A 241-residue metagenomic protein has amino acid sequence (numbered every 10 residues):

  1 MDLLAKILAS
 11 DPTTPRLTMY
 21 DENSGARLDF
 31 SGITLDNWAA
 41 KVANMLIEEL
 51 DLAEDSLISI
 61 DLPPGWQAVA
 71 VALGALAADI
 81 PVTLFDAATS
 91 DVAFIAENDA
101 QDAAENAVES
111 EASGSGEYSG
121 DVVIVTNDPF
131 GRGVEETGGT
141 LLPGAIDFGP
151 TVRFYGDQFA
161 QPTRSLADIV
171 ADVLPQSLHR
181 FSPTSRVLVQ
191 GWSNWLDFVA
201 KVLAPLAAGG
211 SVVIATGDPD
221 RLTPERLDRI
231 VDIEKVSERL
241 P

Functional and structural regions predicted by a protein language model:
M1-T18: A short N-terminal helical cap/helix-turn-helix that marks the beginning of AMP-binding/adenylate-forming
D2, A40, V69, V199-A200 (+1 more regions): Residue-level marker for well-ordered alpha-helical positions
S10-D11, D51-E54, L84-D91, S115-S119 (+4 more regions): Flexible, charged surface loops at secondary-structure boundaries
T18-L52, R153-F181: Conserved AMP-binding/adenylate-forming core of the ANL superfamily
M45-P81, F85-A87, S182-A204: Conserved AMP-binding/adenylate-forming
I60-D61, A68, A72-D102, E109 (+6 more regions): Short beta-strand->loop structural element characteristic of the AMP-binding/adenylate-forming
V92-S182, D232-P241: ANL superfamily adenylate-forming
L174-T184, N194-L240: Conserved AMP-binding/adenylation subdomain of ANL enzymes
